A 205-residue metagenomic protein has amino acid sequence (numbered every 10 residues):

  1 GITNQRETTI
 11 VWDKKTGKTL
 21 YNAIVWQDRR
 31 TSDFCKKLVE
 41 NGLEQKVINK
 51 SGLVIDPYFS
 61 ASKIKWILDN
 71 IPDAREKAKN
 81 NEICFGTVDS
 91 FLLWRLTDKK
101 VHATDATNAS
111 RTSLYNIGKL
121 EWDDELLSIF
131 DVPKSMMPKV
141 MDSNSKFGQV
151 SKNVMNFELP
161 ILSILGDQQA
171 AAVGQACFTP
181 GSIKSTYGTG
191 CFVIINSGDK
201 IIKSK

Functional and structural regions predicted by a protein language model:
G1-I64: Active-site phosphate-binding/coordination module
G1-Q5, I83-F85, K139-V140: Short glycine-rich phosphate-binding loop at a beta-alpha junction
D13-N22, N70-P72, G198-S204: A glycine- and small-aliphatic-rich helix-loop capping segment at beta-alpha/alpha-beta transitions that lines
Y21-N22, N49-P57, A78-I83, A109-I117 (+1 more regions): Flexible, glycine/proline-enriched loop segments at strand-loop-helix junctions that form or flank small-ligand binding
D28, I67, L126: Residue-level signal for inorganic ion chemistry
L68-N80: Basic phosphate/pyrophosphate-binding loop/patch that engages nucleotide-derived ligands
V101, A106-K205: ATP-dependent carbohydrate kinase catalytic cores
